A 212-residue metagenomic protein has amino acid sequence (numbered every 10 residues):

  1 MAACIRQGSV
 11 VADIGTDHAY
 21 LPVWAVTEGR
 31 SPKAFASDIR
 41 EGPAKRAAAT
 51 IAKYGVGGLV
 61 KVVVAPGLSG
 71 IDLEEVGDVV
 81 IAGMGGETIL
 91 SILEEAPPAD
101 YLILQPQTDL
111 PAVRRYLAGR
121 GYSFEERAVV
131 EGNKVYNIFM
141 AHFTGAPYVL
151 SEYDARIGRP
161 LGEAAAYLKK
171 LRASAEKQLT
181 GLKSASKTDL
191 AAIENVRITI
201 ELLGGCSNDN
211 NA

Functional and structural regions predicted by a protein language model:
M1-G8: Conserved alpha-helix/loop element of class I SAM-dependent methyltransferases that forms part of the SAM/SAH-binding
G8-D17: Conserved class I S-adenosyl-L-methionine
D17, M84-E87: Short glycine-rich anion-binding loops that position phosphate/pyrophosphate groups of nucleotides and phosphorylated
H18-S31: Conserved SAM-binding loop of SAM-dependent methyltransferases across substrates and taxa, primarily the Class I
K33-D38: Conserved SAM-binding motif I beta-strand of class I
E41, K45-E74: S-adenosyl-L-methionine
G70-E75, E87-A212: Class I S-adenosyl-L-methionine
V76-G83: Short SAM/SAH-binding signature in class I
